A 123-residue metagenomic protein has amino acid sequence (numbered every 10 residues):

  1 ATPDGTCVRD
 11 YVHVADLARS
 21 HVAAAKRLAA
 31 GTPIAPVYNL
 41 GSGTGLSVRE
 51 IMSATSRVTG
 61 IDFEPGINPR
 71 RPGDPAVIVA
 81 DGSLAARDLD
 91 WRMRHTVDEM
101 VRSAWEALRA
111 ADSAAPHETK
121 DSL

Functional and structural regions predicted by a protein language model:
A1-L123: C-terminal substrate-binding subdomain of Rossmann-fold SDR/epimerase-dehydratase oxidoreductases
